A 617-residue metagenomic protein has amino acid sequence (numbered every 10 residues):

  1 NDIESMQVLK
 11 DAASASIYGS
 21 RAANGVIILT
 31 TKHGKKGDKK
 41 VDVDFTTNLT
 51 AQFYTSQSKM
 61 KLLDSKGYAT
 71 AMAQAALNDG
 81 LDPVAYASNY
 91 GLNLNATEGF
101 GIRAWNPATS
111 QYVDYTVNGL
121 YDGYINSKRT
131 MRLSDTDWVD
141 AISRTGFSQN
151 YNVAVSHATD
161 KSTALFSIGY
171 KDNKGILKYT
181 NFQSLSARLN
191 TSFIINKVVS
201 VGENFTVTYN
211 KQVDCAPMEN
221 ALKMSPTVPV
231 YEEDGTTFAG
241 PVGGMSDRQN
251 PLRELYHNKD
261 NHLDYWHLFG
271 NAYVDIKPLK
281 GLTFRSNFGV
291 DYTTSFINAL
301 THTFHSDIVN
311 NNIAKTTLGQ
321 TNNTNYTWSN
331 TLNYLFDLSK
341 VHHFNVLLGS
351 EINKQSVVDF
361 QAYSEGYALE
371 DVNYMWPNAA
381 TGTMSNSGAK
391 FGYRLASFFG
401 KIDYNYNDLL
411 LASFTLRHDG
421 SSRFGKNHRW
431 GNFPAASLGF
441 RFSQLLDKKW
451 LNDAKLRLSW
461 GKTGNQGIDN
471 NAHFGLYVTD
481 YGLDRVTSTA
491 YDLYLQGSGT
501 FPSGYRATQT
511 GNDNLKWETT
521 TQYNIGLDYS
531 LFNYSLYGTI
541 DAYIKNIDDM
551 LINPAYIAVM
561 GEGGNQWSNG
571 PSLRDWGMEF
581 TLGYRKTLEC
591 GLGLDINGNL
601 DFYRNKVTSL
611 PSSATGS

Functional and structural regions predicted by a protein language model:
N1, Y18-A23, T180-Q183, P217-N220 (+1 more regions): Short, glycine-/polar-rich solvent-exposed loops and beta-turns at beta-strand/coil boundaries
N1-D11: Short acidic/polar hinge/loop motifs at secondary-structure boundaries that mediate gating or recognition
I3, A22-V26, K40-D42, F269: Extracytoplasmic
M6-Q7, I27-L29: Non-catalytic regulatory/gating segments with a bias toward low-complexity or hydrophobic composition
A12-I17, G34-G37, A51-Y54, K174-I176 (+5 more regions): Short beta-strands and strand-coil junctions in structured, solvent-facing domains, enriched
K35-K178, C215-M218, E254-N261, D275-K277: Residues embedded in well-ordered regular secondary structure
A69-D137, V228-E254, V372-S385, L483-T510 (+1 more regions): Flexible glycine-rich, low-complexity coil/linker segments exposed to the extracellular/periplasmic environment
S184, N190-Y209, E219, G244-T301 (+1 more regions): Extracellular/periplasmic, surface-exposed regions of secreted and cell-surface proteins
